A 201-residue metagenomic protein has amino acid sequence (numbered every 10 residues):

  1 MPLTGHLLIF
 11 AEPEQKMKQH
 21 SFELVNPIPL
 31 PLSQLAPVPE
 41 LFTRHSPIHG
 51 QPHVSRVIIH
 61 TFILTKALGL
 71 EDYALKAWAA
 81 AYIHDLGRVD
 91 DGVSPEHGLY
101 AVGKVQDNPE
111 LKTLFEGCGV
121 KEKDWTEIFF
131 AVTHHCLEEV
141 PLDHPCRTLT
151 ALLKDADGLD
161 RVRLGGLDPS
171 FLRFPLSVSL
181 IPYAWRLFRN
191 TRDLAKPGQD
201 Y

Functional and structural regions predicted by a protein language model:
P2-N26, L41-E71, I83, L111 (+1 more regions): Divalent metal-dependent phosphate-bond-processing catalytic cores, especially two-metal-ion Mg2+/Mn2+ enzymes that act
I28-Q34, D72-K76: Short coil-to-beta-strand
Q34-E40: Short, basic/glycine-rich phosphate-binding loops at helix/coil junctions that contact nucleotide phosphates
R44-P47, D91-G92, G117-G119: Short, surface-exposed loop/turn segments at secondary-structure junctions
V57, Y73-G92, H97-A101, F129-C136: His-Asp-centered metal-binding catalytic motifs of divalent-metal-dependent phosphohydrolases/nucleases
T61-L64, A101, V105: Buried hydrophobic packing segments
N108-G117: Post-HExxH zinc-binding segment in Zn-dependent metallohydrolases
C118-F129: Membrane-interface starts of transmembrane alpha-helices
